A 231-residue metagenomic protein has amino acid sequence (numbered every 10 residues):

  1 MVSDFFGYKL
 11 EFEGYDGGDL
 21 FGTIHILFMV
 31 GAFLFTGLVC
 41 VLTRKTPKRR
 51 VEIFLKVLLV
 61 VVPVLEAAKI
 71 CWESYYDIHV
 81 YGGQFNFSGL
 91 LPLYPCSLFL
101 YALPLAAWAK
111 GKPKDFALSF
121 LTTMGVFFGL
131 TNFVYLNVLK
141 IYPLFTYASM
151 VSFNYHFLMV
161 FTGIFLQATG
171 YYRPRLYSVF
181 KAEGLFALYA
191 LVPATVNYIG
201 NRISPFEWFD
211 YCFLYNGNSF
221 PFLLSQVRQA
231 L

Functional and structural regions predicted by a protein language model:
M1-F33: Hydrophobic transmembrane alpha-helical segments in integral membrane proteins
L34-V39, A102-A106, L158-Y177: Alpha-helical transmembrane segments in multipass membrane proteins, preferentially the mid-helix core
L42-L55, W108-A117, T169-F180: Membrane-interface helix-boundary motifs at transmembrane edges
T43, I70-V80, F133-P143: Juxtamembrane "helix-exit" motif on the non-cytosolic side of transmembrane helices
V62-C71, M124-L136, F186-T195: Aromatic-anchored segments of alpha-helical transmembrane domains
H79-L93, I141-N154: Non-cytosolic membrane-interface motifs at loop->transmembrane helix junctions
L105-G163, Q167: Membrane-proximal helix-loop-helix units in multi-pass membrane proteins
R202-L231: Extracytosolic (periplasmic/ER-lumenal) interhelical loops and adjacent juxtamembrane/interface segments of multi-pass
